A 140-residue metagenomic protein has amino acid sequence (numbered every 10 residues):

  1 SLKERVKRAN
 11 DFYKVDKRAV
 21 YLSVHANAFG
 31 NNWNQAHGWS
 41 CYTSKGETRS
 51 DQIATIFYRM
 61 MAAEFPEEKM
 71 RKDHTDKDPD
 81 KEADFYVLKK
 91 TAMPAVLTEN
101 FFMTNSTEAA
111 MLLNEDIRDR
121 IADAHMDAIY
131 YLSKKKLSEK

Functional and structural regions predicted by a protein language model:
S1-Q52: Catalytic-core regions of hydrolytic enzymes
L2-R8, R49-I53, F57, D84 (+4 more regions): Stable alpha-helical elements in mature extracytoplasmic
N10-V15, Y58-P66, I117, M126 (+1 more regions): Sec-exported extracytoplasmic/periplasmic mature domains
V15-V20, E64-P66, A92-V96: Loop/turn elements at helix/coil->beta-strand transitions in domains of secreted/extracellular proteins
R18, W39, T55, A62 (+2 more regions): Generic intrinsically disordered, low-complexity segments enriched for polar/acidic and small residues
S23, G30, K72-K140: Active-site-adjacent mobile loop/cap segments within catalytic or ligand-binding domains
S50-K81: Active-site-adjacent substrate-binding region of metalloamidase/peptidase-like peptide-processing proteins
